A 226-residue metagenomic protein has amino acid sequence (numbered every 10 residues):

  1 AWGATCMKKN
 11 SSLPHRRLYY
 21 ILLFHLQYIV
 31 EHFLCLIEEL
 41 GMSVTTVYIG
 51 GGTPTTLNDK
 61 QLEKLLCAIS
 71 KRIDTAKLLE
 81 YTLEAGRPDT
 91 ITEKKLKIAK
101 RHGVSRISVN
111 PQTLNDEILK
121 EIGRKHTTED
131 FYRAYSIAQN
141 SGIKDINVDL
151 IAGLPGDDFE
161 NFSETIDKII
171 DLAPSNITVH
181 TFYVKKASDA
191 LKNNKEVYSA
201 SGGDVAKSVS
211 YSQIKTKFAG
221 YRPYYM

Functional and structural regions predicted by a protein language model:
A1-K8: Local cysteine-cluster metal-coordination motifs and their immediate loop/turn environment, predominantly Fe-S cluster
K8-S210: Conserved non-cysteine loop/helix-boundary elements of the Radical SAM core domain that shape
V209-M226: C-terminal accessory regions of radical SAM enzymes
